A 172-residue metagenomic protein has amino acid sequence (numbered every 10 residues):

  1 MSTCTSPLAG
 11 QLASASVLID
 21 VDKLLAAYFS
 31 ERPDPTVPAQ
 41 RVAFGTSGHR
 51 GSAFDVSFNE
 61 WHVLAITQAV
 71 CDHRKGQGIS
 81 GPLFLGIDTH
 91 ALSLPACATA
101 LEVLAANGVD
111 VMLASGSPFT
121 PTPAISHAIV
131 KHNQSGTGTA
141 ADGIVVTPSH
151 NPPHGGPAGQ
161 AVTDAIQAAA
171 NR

Functional and structural regions predicted by a protein language model:
M1-R172: Non-catalytic beta/alpha edge segments that cap or flank active sites
